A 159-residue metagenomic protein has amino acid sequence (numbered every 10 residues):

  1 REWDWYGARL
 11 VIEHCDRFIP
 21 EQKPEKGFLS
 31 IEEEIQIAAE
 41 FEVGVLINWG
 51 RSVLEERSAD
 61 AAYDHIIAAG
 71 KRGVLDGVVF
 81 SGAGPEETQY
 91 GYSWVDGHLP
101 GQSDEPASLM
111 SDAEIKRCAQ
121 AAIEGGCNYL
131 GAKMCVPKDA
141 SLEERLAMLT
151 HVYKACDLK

Functional and structural regions predicted by a protein language model:
R1, F18-I31, R51-H65, D139-A140: Active-site glycine- and acidic-residue-rich loops that bind and position anionic ligands or nucleotide-like cofactors
R1-F41, R145-H151: Active-site acidic/histidine proton-transfer and metal-coordination neighborhood in alpha/beta enzyme cores
W3-W5, W49, W94: A residue-identity detector for tryptophan
I12-H14, L46-W49: Short beta-strands and strand-loop turn motifs
A39-I47, L54-K159: Histidine-acidic metal/acid-base catalytic patches
